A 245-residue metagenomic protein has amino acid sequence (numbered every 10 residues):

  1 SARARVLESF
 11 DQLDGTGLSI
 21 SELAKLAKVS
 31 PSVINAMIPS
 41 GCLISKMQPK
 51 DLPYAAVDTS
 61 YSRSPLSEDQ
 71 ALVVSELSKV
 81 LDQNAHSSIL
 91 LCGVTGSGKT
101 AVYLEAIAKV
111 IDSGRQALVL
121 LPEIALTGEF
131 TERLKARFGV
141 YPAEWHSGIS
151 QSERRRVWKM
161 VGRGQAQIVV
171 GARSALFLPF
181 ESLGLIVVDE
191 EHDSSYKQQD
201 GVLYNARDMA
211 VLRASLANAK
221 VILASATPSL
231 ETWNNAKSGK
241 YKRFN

Functional and structural regions predicted by a protein language model:
S1-T227, E231-N245: Accessory, non-ATPase domains that flank or precede helicase/AAA+ motor cores in DNA-metabolism machines
